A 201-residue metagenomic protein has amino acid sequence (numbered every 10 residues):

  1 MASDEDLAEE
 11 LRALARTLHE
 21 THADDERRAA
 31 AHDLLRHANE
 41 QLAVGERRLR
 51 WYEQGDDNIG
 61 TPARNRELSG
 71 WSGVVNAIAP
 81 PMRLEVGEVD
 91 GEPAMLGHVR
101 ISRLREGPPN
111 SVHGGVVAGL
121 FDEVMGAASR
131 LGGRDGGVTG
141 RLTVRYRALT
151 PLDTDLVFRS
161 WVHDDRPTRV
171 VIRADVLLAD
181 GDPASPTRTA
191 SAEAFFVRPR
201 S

Functional and structural regions predicted by a protein language model:
M1-D56, P62, T150-L152, H163-S201: HotDog/MaoC-like acyl-thioester-processing domains
A29-E106: Long amphipathic N-terminal alpha/beta scaffold segment
G87-D90, V112-D135: Active-site helix/loop of acyl-thioester processing domains in fatty-acid/polyketide metabolism, spanning hotdog-fold
E92-L96, R141, D155-V157, V171 (+1 more regions): Intrinsic-disorder/low-complexity, polar/charged segments enriched in Ser/Thr/Lys/Arg/Asp/Glu/Gln
H98-R100, T143-R145, R159-W161, D175 (+1 more regions): Residue-level recognition of well-ordered beta-strand positions that form the cores of beta-sheet-rich folds across
L104-G107, R198-R200: A short local loop/turn or secondary-structure capping micro-motif enriched for an aromatic residue
P109-N110, G114, L149: Alpha-helix N-cap/helix-initiation motif
V124-V157, V162: Hydrophobic beta-strand-centered segment that forms part of the acyl-chain substrate-binding groove
